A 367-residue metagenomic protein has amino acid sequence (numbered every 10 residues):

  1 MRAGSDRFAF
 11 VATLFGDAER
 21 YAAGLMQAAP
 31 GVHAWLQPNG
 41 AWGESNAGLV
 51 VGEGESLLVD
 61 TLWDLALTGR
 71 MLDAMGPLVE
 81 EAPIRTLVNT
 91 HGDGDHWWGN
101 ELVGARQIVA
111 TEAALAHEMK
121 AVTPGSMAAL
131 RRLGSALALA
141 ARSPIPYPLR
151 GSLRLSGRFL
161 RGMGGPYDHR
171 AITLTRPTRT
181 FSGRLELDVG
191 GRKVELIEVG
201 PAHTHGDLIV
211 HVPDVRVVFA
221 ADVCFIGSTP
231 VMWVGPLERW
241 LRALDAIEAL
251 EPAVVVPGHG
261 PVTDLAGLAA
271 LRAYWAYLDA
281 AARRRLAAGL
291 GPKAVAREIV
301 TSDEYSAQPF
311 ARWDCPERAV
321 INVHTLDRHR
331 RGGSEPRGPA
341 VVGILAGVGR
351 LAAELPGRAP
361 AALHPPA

Functional and structural regions predicted by a protein language model:
R2, D6-L14, A288-A367: C-terminal regulatory/interaction regions
M26-V79, L208-D222: Conserved beta-strand hairpin/beta-sheet module of binuclear metal-dependent hydrolase folds, prominently
Q27, P124-E198, L244: Metallo-beta-lactamase
P38, T61-L62, G92, A113 (+3 more regions): Active-site metal-binding loops of divalent metal-dependent hydrolases
G54-S56, A66-A110, L250-E251: Active-site metal-binding motif and surrounding structural segment of the metallo-beta-lactamase
H91-A138: A generic, well-ordered mixed alpha/beta core segment in the N-terminal half of proteins
K193-L250: Active-site-proximal loop/helix segments of hydrolase catalytic cores
V217, R239-V300: Divalent-metal (often Zn2+) His-rich catalytic cores of metallo-beta-lactamase-fold enzymes
